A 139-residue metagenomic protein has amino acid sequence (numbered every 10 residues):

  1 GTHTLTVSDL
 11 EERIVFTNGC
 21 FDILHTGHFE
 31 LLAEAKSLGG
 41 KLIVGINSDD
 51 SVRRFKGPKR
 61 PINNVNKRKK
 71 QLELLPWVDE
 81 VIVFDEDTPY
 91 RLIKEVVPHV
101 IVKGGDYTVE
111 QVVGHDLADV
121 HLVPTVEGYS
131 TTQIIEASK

Functional and structural regions predicted by a protein language model:
G1-K139: Nucleotidyltransferase catalytic core that binds NTPs
